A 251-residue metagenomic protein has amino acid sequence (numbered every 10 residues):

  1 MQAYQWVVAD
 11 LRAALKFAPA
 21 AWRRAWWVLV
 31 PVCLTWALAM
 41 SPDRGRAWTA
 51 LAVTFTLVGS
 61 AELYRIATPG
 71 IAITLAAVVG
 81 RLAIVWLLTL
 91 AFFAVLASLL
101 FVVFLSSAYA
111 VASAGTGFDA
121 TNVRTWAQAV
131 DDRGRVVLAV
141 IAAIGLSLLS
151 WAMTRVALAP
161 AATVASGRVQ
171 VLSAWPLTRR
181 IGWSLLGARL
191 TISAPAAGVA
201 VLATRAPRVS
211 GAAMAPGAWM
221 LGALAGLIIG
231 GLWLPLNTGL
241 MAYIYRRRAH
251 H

Functional and structural regions predicted by a protein language model:
M1-T125, V130-G134, A157, T163-S193 (+2 more regions): Helix-coil boundary and N-terminal low-complexity module in membrane systems
P42-A47, V201-I228: Extracellular/periplasmic helix-loop-helix junctions in multi-pass membrane proteins
D43, R124-A127, V140-I141, T154-R155 (+2 more regions): General secondary-structure edge motif
T49, L138, A142, L146 (+2 more regions): Pore-lining and gate-forming transmembrane alpha-helices of multi-pass membrane transport proteins
D131-D132, G145-S147, A215-P216: Short, flexible segments with low predicted structural confidence
I141-A159: Small beta-barrel nucleic-acid-binding modules, principally OB-folds
S147-S150, A197, V201: Membrane-embedded alpha-helical segments of multi-pass transporters/permeases
